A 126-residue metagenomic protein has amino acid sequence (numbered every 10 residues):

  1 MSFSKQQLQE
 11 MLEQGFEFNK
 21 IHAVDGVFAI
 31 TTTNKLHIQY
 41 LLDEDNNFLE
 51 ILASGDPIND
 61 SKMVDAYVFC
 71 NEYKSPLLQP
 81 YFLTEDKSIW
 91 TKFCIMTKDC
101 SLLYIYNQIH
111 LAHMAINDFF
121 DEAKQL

Functional and structural regions predicted by a protein language model:
M1-K5, Q9, N59-M63, I105: Generic alpha-helical secondary structure
M1-Q39, S75-T84, S88: Charge-rich, low-complexity N-terminal segments
Q7, K20, E44, L52 (+5 more regions): Generic alpha-helical secondary structure signal
N34-D56: Long, continuous compositionally biased terminal/linker segments
Y40, S61, S101: Short acidic, gly/pro-rich beta-turn/loop elements at beta-sheet edges and active-site/ligand-binding grooves
F48-S88, K92: Short, internal acidic amphipathic alpha-helical interface segments that mediate docking to partner proteins
Y67-L77, C94-L126: Ampiphathic alpha-helical segments that act as solvent-exposed interaction surfaces
